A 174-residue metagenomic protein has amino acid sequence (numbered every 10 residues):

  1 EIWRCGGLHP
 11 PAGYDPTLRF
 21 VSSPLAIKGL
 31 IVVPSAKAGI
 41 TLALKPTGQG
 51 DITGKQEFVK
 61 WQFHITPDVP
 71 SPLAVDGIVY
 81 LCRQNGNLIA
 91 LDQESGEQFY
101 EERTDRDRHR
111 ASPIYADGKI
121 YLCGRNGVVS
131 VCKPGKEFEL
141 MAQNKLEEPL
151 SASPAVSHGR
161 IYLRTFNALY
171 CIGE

Functional and structural regions predicted by a protein language model:
E1-E174: Noncatalytic, solvent-exposed loop/strand surfaces of beta-propeller-type extracellular/periplasmic domains
